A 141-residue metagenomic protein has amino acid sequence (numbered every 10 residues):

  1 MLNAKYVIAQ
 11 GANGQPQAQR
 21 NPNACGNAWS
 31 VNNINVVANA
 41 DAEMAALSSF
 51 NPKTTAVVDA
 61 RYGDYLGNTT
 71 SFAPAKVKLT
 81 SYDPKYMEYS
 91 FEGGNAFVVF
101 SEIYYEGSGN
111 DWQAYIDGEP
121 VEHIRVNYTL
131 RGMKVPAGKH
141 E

Functional and structural regions predicted by a protein language model:
M1-A40, T54, D59, L66-K76: A cross-kingdom signal targeting lumenal/periplasmic-facing segments of multi-pass membrane and secretory-pathway
G14, T54-E141: Active-site-proximal, structured, solvent-exposed surfaces of multi-pass membrane proteins that position macromolecular
A46: Short, surface-exposed polybasic-aromatic patches that bind anionic ligands, especially phosphate groups
